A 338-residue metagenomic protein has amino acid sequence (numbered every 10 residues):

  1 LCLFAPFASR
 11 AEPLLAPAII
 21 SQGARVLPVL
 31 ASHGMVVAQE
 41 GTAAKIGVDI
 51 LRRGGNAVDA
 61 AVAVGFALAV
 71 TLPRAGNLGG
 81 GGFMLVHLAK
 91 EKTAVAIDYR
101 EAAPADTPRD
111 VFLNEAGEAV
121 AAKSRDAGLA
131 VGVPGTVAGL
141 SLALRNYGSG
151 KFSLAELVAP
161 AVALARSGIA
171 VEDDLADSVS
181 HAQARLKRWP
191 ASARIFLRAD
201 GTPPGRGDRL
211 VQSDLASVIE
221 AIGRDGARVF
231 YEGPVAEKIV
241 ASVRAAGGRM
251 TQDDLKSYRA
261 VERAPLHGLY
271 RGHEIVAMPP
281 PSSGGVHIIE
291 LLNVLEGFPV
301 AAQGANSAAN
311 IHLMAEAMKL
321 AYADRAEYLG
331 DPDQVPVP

Functional and structural regions predicted by a protein language model:
L1-P6: Bacterial N-terminal signal peptides
F7-A11: Sec/Tat signal peptide C-region and signal peptidase I cleavage site
E12-K45, A57-V58, V62-D225, F230-E232 (+1 more regions): Noncatalytic scaffold domains of N-terminal-nucleophile
L14, L197, G297-P338: Internal maturation/activation junctions in enzymes
D49-L51: Long, structured ligand/cofactor-binding scaffold of large enzymes
R145-F152, D225-A227, L295-A302, R325-L329: Short helix-capping/linker segments at secondary-structure and domain boundaries
E290: Protein kinase glycine-rich loop
